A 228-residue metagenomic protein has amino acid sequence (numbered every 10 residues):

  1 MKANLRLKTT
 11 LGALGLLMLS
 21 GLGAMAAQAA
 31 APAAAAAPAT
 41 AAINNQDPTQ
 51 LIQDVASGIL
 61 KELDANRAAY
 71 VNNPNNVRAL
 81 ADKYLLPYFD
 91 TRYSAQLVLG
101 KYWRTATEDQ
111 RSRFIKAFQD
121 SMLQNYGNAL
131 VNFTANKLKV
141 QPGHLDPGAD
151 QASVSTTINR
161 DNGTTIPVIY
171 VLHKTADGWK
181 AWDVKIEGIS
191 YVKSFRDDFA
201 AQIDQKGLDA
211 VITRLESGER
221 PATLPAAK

Functional and structural regions predicted by a protein language model:
K2-L14, L22-G23: Bacterial N-terminal signal peptides that target proteins for export
G23-A37: Signal peptide processing junction and immediate N-terminal pro/mature segment of secreted/exported proteins
A34-T40, T223-A227: Low-complexity, Pro/Thr/Ser/Glu-rich flexible segments characteristic of extracytoplasmic/periplasmic regions
A41-Y126: Early exported N-terminus immediately downstream of N-terminal targeting peptides
W103, D120-S121, L145, N159-R160 (+1 more regions): Solvent-exposed loop/turn segments at secondary-structure junctions within structured extracellular/periplasmic domains
Q124-I166, G218-K228: Surface-exposed, charged secondary-structure patches
T165-S194: Short beta-strand edge/turn micro-motifs at domain boundaries
D183-K228: Low-complexity, intrinsically disordered terminal/linker segments enriched in charged and Gly/Pro repeats
